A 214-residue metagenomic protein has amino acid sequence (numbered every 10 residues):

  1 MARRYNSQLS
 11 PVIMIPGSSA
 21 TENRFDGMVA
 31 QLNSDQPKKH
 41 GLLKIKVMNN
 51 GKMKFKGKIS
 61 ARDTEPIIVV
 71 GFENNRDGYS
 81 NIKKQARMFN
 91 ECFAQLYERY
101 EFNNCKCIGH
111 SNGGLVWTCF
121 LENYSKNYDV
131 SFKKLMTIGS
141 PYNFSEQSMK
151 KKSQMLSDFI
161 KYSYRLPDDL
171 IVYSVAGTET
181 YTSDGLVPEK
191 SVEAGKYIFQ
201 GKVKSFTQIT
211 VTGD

Functional and structural regions predicted by a protein language model:
M1-I108, N112-D214: Lipid deacylating catalytic domains
